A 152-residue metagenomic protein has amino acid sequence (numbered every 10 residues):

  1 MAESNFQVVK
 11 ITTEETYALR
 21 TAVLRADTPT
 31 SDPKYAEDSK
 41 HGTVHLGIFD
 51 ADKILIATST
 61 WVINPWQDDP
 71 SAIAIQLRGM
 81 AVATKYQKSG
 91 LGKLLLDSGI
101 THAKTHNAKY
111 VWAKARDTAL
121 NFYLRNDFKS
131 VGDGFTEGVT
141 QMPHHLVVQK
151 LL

Functional and structural regions predicted by a protein language model:
M1-I11: Conserved N-terminal entry element of GNAT/NAT acetyltransferase domains
E14-A18, A22-I73, R78: Acetyl-CoA-dependent GNAT
R78, A83, R116: Residue-level recognition of the GNAT/N-acetyltransferase active site
V82, K88-T101: Conserved acetyl-CoA-binding loop-helix of GNAT-fold acetyltransferases
L96, A103-R116: Conserved GNAT acetyl-CoA-binding A-motif
R116, T136-L152: C-terminal "cap" of GNAT-fold acetyltransferases
L124-G134: Conserved acetyl-CoA-binding loop of GNAT-fold acetyltransferases
